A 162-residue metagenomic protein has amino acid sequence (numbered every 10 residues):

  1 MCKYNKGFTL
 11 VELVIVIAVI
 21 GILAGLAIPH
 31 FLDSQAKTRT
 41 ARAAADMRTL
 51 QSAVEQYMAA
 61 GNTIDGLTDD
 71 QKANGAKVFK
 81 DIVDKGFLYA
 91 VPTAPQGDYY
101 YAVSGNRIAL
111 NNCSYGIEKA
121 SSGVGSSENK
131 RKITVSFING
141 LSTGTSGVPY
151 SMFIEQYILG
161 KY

Functional and structural regions predicted by a protein language model:
K3-L32: N-terminal single-pass transmembrane signal-anchor helix
H30-T49: Aliphatic-rich helix starts adjacent to a transmembrane/signal segment
A44-I64: N-terminal alpha-helical signal peptides/signal-anchor transmembrane segments
A59-K132, K161-Y162: Extracellular/periplasmic head regions of type IV pilus-like filament subunits
N129-G147: Short, highly charge-biased, low-complexity peptide segments
S146-Y162: Short, low-complexity, Pro/Ser/Thr/Gly-rich segments in the mature regions of secreted, periplasmic
